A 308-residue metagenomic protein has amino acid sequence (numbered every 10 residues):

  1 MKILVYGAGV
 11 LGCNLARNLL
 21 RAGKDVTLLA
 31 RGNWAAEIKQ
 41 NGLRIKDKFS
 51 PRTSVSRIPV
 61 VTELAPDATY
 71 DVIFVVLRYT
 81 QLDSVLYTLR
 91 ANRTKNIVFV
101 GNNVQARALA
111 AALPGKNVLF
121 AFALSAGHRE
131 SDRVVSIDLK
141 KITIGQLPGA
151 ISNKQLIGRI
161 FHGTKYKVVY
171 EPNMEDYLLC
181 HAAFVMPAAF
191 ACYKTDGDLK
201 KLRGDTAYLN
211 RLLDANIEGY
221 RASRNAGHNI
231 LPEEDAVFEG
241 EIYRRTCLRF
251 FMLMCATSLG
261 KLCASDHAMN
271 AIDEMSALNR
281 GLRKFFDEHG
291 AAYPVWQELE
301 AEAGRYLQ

Functional and structural regions predicted by a protein language model:
M1-P51: NAD(P)+-binding Rossmann beta1-loop-alpha1 motif at the extreme N-terminus of oxidoreductases
I3, D25-V26, I97, V118 (+1 more regions): Hydrophobic anchor at the start of a short beta-strand that flanks the dinucleotide cofactor-binding loop
L43-V60, V185: N-terminal glycine-rich dinucleotide-binding loop that anchors FAD/FMN and/or NAD(P) in oxidoreductases
R52-V135: Rossmann-like NAD(P)(H) cofactor-binding subdomain of soluble oxidoreductases
Q105-A183, P187: Rossmann-fold dinucleotide-binding core
R133-T143, Y193-R203, S258-M269: Helix-loop-beta segment of a Rossmann-like dinucleotide-binding subdomain
E175-R203, A207-Y220: Active-site-proximal catalytic alpha-helix in oxidoreductases
I217-Y220, R224-Q308: NAD(P)-dependent Rossmann-like dehydrogenase/reductase catalytic/cofactor-binding core
